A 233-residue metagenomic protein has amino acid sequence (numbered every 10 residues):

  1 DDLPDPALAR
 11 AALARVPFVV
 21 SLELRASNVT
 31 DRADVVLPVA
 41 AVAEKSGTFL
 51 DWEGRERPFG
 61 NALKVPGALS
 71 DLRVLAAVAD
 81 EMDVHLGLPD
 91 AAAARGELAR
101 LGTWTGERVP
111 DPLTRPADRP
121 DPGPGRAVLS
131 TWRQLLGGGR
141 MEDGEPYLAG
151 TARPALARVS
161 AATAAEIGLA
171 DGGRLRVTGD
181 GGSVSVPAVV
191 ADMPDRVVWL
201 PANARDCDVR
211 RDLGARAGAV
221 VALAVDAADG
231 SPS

Functional and structural regions predicted by a protein language model:
D1-G67, R73-H85, P89-S233: A cross-kingdom feature strongest in bacterial/archaeal respiratory oxidoreductases
